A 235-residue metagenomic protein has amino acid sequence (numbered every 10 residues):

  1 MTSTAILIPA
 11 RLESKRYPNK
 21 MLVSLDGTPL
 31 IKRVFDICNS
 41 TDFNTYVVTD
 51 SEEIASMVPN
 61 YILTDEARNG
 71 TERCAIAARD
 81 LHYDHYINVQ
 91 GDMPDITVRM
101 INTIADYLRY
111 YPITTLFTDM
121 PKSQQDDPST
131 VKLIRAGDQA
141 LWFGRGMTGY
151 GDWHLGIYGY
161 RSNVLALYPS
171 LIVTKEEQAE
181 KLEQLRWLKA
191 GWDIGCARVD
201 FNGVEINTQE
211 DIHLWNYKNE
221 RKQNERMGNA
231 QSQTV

Functional and structural regions predicted by a protein language model:
T2-T49: N-terminal glycine-rich phosphate-binding loop and ensuing alpha1 helix
I6, T45-V47, Y86, T114 (+1 more regions): Hydrophobic/aromatic residues located in beta-strands of well-ordered beta-sheets within soluble catalytic
L22, L133-R135, C196: A structural signal for short hydrophobic beta-strand segments in well-ordered beta-sheet cores
I31, D92, R161: Residue-level signal for inorganic ion chemistry
E52-D106: Short phosphate-binding loop-to-helix
Y83, W153-Q231, V235: Conserved alpha/beta core of the MobA/IspD/sugar-nucleotide pyrophosphorylase nucleotidyltransferase superfamily
I96-K175: Conserved core of the sugar-phosphate nucleotidyltransferase
